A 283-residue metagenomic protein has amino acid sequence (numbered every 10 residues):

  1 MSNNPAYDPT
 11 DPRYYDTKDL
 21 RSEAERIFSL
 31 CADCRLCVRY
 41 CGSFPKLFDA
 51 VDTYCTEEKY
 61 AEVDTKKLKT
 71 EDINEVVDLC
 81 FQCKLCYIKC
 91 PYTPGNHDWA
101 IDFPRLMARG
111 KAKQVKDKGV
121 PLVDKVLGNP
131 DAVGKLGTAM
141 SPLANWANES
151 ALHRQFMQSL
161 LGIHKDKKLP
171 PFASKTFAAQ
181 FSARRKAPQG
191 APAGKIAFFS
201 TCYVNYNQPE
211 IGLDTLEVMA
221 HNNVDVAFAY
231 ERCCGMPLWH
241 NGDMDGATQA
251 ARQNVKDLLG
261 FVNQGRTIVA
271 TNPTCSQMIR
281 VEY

Functional and structural regions predicted by a protein language model:
M1-S29: Generic start-of-chain signal for non-secretory N-termini
K18, S22-F28, E58-C233, L238-Y283: Iron-sulfur-cluster electron-transfer modules
A32, R39-G42: N-terminal domain-start signal
C34-C37, C86: Cysteine-cluster motifs in flexible loop/terminal segments that predominantly coordinate metals
S43-E62: Short amphipathic helix-turn modules centered on a small-residue break
